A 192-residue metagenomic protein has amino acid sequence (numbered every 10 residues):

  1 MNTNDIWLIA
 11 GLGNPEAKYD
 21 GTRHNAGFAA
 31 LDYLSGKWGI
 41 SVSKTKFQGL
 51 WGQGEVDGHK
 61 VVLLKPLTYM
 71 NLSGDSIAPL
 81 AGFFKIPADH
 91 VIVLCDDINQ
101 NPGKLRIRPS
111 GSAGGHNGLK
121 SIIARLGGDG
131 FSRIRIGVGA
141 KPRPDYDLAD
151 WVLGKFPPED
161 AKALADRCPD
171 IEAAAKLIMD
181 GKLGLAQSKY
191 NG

Functional and structural regions predicted by a protein language model:
M1-S110, K120-R135, K141-D147, G154 (+1 more regions): Nucleotide and nucleotide-moiety/phosphate-recognizing core
G114-G118: Hydrophobic alpha-helical segments within soluble ligand-binding/sensing domains
